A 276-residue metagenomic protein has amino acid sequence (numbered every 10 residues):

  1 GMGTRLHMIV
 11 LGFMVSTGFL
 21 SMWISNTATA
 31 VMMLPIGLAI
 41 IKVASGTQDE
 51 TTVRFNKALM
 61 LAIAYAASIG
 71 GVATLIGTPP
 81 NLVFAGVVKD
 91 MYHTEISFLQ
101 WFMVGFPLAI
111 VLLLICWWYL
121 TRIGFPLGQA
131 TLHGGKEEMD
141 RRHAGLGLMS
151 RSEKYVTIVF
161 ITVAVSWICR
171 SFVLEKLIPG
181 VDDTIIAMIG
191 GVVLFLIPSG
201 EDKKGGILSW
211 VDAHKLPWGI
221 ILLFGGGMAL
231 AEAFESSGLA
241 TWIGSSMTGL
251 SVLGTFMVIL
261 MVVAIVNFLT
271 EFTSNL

Functional and structural regions predicted by a protein language model:
G1-H7, G46-T47, K176-L177, I243-G254: Membrane interface segments of multi-pass transport proteins and intramembrane proteases
M2-I36, S251-L276: Hydrophobic alpha-helical transmembrane segments of multi-pass integral membrane proteins, predominantly secondary
G3-G12, V43-L61, T94-V104, F256: Membrane-interface alpha-helices at helix entry/exit sites of multi-pass transporters
L11, T27-P35, I76-P79, I110 (+6 more regions): Residue-level signal for the membrane-embedded core of alpha-helical transmembrane segments, especially mid-helix
V15-F19, P35-A39, I63-G71, W101-A109 (+2 more regions): Transmembrane helix-bundle signature of multi-pass membrane transporters/permeases
A28-K42, M60-L61, A73-D90, G134 (+1 more regions): Re-entrant/interfacial helical elements at transmembrane boundaries that shape and gate the permeation pathway
G46-T51, A64, F106, L222-L230 (+3 more regions): C-terminal transmembrane helix pair
D90-H93, Q100-S245, V263: Hydrophobic transmembrane alpha-helices of multi-pass small-molecule transporters
